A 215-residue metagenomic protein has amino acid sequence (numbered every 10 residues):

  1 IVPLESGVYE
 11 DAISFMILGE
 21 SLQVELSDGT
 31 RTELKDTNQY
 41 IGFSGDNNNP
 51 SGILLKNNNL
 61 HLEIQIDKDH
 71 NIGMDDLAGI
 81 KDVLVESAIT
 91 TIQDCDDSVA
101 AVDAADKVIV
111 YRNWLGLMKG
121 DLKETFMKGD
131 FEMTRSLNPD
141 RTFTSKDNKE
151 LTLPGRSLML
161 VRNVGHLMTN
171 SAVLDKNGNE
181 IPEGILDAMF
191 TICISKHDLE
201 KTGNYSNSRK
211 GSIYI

Functional and structural regions predicted by a protein language model:
I1-Y214: Catalytic alpha/beta active-site cores
